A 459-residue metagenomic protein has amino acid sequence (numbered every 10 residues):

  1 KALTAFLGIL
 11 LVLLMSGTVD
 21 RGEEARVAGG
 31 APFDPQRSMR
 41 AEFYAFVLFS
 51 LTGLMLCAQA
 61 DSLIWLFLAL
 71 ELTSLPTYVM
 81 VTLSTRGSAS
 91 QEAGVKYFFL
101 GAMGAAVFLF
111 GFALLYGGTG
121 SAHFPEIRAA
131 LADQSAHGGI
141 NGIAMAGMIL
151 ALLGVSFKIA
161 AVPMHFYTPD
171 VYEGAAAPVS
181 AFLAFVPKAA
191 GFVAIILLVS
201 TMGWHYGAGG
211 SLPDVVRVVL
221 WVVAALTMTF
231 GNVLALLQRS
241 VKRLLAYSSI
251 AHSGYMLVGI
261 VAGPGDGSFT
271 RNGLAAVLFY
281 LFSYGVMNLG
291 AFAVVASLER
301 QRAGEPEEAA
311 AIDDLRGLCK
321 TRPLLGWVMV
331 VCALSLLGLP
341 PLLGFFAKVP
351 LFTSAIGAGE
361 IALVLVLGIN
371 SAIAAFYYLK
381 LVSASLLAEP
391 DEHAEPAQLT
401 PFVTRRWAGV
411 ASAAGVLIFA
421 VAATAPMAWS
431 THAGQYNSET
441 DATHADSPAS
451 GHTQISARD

Functional and structural regions predicted by a protein language model:
K1-D459: Alpha-helical transmembrane segments of multi-pass membrane proteins predominantly involved in bioenergetics
